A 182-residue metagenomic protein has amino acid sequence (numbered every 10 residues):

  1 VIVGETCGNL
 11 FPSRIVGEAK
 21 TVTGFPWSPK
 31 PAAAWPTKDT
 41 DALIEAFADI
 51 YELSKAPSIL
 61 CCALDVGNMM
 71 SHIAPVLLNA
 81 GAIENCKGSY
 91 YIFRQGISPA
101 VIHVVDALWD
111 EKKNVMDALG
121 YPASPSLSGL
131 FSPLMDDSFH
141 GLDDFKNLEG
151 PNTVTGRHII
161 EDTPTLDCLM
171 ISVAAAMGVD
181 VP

Functional and structural regions predicted by a protein language model:
V1-S89: Rossmann-fold dinucleotide-binding core
A32-P36, I97, V101-V105, I159: Generic alpha-helical structural element
Y51-K55, A82-K113: A conserved active-site cap/scaffold subdomain adjacent to cofactor or substrate pockets
H72, S98, P125-S126: Helix N-terminus capping/helix-initiation residues
E84-N85, I102-P182: NAD(P)-dependent Rossmann-like dehydrogenase/reductase catalytic/cofactor-binding core
